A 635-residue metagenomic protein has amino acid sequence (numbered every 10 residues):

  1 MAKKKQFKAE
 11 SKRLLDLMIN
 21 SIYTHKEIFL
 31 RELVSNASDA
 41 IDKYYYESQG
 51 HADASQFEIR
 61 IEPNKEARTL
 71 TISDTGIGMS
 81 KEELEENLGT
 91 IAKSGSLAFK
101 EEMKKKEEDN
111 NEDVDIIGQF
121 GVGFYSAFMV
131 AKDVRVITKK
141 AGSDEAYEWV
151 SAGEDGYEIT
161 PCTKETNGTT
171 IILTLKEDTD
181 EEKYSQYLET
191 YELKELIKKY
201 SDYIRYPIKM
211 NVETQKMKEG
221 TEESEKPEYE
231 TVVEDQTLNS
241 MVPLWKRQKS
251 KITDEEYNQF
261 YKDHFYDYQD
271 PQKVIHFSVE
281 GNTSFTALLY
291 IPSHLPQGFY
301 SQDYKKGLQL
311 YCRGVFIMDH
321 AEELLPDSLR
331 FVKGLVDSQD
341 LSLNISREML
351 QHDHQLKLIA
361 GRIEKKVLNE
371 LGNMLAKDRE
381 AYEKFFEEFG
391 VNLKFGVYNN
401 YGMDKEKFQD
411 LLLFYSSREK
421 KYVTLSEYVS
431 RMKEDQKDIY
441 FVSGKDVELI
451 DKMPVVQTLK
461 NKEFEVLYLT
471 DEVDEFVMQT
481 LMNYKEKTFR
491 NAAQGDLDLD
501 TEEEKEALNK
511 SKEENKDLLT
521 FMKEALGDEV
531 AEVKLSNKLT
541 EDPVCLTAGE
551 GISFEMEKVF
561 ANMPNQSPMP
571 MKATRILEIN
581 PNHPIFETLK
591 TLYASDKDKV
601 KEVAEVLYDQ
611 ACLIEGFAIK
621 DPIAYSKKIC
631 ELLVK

Functional and structural regions predicted by a protein language model:
M1-Y187, E195: GHKL (Bergerat-fold) ATPase N-terminal catalytic module, capturing the glycine-rich phosphate-binding loop and acidic
I116, I137-G156, K176-K635: GHKL/Bergerat-fold ATPase module in large chromosome/replication-associated machines
